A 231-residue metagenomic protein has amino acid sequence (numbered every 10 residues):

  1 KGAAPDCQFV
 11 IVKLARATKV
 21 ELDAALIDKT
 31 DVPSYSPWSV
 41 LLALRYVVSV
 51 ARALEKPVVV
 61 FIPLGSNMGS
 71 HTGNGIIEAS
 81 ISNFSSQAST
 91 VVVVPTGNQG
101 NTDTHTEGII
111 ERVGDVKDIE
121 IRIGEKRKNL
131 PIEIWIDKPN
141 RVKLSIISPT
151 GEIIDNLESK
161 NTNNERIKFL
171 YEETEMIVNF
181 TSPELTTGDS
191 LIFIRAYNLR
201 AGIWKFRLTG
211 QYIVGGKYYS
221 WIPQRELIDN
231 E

Functional and structural regions predicted by a protein language model:
K1, V10-T18, V48-L54, I132 (+3 more regions): Hydrolase catalytic cores
K1-S36, K128, P139-N140: Subtilisin-like serine protease catalytic core
P5-V10, L54-V59, Q87-V92: Loop/turn elements at helix/coil->beta-strand transitions in domains of secreted/extracellular proteins
V10, F61-P63, R207: Beta-strand cores of modular interaction/reader domains in eukaryotic scaffold and signaling proteins, especially PDZ
L14, L42-T72, P95-T96: Short acidic, glycine-rich surface-loop motifs adjacent to enzyme active sites
S34-L41, H71-G75: Soluble non-cytosolic domains of exported or imported proteins
W38-R45, T187-I192: A Trp-anchored, charged/polar loop motif used as the substrate-binding/catalytic surface of acyl/ester-handling
G65-E231: Substrate-binding/specificity loop regions of serine endopeptidase catalytic domains, predominantly subtilases
